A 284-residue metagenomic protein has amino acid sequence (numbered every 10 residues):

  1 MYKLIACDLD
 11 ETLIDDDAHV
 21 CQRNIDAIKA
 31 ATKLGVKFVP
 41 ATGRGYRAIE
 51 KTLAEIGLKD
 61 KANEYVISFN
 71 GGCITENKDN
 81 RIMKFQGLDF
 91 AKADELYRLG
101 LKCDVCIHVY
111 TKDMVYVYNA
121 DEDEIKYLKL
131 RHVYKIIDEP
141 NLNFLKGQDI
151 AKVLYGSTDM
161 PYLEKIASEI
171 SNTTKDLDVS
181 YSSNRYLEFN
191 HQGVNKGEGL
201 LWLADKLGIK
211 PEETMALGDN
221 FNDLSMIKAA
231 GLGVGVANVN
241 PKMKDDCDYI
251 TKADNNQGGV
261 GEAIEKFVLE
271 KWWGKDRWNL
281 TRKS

Functional and structural regions predicted by a protein language model:
M1-L4, C21, E188-S284: Mg2+-dependent phosphoryl-transfer enzymes with acidic/Ser/Thr/Gly-rich catalytic loops
Y2-D17: Asp-based phosphoryl-transfer active-site loop
Q22-D123: Active-site phosphate-binding/coordination module
K29-T32, L101, S171, K228 (+1 more regions): Anion (oxyanion) recognition and catalysis
G35-V39, N63-E64, K152, E212 (+1 more regions): Short active-site oxyanion
E55-K59, M83-F85, E124-L128, K196-E198 (+2 more regions): Short, hinge-like loop/turn segments at secondary-structure boundaries
I56, A62, N70, T173-K175 (+2 more regions): Short, structured coil segments at secondary-structure junctions
L99, C103-L217, D223: Conserved acidic, metal-coordinating active-site core of Asp-based, Mg2+-dependent phosphoryl-transfer enzymes
